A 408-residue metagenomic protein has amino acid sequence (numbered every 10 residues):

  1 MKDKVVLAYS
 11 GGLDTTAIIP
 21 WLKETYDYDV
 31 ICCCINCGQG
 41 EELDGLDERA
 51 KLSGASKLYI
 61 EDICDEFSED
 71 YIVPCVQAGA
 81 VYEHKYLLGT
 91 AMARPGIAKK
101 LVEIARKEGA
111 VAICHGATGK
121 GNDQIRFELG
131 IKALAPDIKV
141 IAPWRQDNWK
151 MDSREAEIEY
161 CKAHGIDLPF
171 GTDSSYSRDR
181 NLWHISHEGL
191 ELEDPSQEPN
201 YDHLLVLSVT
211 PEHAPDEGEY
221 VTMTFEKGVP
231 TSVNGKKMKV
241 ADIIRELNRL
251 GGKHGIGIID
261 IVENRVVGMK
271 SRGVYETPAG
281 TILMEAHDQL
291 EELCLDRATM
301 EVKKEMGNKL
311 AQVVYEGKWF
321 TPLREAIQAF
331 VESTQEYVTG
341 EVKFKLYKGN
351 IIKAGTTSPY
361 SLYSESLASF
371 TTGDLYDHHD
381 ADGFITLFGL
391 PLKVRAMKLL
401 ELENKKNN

Functional and structural regions predicted by a protein language model:
M1-N408: Nucleotide-activated chemistry modules centered on ATP-dependent adenylation/adenylyltransferase
